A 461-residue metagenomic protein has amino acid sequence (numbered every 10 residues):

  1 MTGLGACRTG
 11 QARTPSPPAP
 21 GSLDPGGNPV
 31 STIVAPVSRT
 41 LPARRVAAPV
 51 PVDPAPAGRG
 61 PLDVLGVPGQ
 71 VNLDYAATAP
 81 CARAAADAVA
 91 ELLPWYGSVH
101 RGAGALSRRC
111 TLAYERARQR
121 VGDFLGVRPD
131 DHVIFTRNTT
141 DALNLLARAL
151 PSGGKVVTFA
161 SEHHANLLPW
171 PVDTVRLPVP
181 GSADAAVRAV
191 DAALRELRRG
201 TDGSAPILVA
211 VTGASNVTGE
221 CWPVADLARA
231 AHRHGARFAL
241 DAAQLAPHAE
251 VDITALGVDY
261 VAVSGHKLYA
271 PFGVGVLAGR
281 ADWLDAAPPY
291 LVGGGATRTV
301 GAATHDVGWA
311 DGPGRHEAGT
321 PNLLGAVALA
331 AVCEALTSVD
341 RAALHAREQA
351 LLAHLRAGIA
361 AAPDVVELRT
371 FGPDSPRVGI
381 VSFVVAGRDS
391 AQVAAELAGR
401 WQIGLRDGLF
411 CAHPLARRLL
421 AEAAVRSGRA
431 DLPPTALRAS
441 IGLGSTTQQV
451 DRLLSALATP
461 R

Functional and structural regions predicted by a protein language model:
L4-C7, L23-R461: Pyridoxal 5′-phosphate
